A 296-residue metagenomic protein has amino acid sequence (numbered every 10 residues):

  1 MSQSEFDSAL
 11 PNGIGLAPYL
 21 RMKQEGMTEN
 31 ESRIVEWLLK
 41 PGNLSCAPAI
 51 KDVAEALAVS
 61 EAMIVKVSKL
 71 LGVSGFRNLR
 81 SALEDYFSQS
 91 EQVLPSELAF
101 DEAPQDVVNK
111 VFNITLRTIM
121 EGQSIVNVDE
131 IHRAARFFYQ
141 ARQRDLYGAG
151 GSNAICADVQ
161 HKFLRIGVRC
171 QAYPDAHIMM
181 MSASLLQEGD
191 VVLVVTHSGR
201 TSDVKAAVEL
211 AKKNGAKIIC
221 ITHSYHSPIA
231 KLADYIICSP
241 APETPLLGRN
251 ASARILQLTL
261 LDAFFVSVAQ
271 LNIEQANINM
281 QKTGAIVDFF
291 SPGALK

Functional and structural regions predicted by a protein language model:
M1-D7, G151: General nucleic-acid-binding
N12-P18, E25-G26, N30-E36, K40-A47 (+1 more regions): HTH-adjacent hinge/linker in prokaryotic transcriptional regulators
Y19, R33, W37, K66 (+9 more regions): Alpha-helical scaffold segments in soluble metabolic enzymes
D106, D129-A134, M179-S182: Short, charged beta->alpha transition segments
V126-R142: Exposed, interaction-prone assembly regions rather than primary DNA-binding/catalytic cores
F137-T259, F265-N272: Glycine-rich phosphate-binding loops that contact phosphosugars or nucleotide phosphates
E274-K296: A short, charged, Gly/Pro-tolerant segment at domain boundaries
